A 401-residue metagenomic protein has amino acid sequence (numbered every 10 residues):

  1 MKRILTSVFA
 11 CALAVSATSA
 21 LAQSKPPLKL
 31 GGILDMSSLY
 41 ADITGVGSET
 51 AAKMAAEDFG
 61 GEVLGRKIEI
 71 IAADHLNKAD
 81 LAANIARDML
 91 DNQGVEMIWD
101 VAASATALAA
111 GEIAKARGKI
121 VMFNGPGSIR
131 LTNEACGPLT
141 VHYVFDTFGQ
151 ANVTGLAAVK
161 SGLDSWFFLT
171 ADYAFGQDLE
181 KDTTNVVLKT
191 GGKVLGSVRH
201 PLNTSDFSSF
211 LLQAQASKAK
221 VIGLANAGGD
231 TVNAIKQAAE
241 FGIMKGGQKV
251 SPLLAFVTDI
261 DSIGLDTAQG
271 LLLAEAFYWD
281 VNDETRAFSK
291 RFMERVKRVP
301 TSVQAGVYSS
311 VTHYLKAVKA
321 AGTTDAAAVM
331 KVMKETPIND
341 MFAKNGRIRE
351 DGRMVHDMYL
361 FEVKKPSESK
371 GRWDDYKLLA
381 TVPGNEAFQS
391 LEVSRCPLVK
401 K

Functional and structural regions predicted by a protein language model:
K2-F9, L21-K401: Extracytosolic ligand-binding ectodomains
C11-A14: Hydrophobic alpha-helical membrane-embedded or membrane-associated segments
A17-S19: N-terminal signal peptide c-region/cleavage motif recognized by signal peptidases
